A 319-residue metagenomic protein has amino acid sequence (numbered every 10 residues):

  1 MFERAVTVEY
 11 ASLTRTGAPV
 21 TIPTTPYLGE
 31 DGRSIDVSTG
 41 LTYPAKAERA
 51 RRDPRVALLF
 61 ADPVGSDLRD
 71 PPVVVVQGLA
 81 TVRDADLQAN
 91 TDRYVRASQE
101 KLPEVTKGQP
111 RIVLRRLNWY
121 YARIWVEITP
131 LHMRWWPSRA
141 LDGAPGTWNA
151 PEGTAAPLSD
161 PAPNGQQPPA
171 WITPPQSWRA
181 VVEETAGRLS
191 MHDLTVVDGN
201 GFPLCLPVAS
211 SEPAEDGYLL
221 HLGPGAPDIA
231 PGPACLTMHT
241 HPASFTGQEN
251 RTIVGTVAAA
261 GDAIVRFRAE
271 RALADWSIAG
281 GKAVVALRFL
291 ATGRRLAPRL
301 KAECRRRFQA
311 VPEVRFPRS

Functional and structural regions predicted by a protein language model:
M1-E9, P163-D193: Short, basic/aromatic recognition patches
F2-R4, D53-V56, R188-L189, D228-H239: Short coil-to-beta transition motif at edge beta-strands of beta-rich domains
A5-T42, L58-D62, P71-P72, L189-G223: Short beta-strand segments
T7-V8, V56, R123, R266: Residue-level detection of beta-strand scaffold positions
D67-V181, H221-S319: Charged, gly/pro-rich active-site loop segments
W135, A140, W148-A156, S177-D216: Well-ordered, non-transmembrane segments within structured domains
